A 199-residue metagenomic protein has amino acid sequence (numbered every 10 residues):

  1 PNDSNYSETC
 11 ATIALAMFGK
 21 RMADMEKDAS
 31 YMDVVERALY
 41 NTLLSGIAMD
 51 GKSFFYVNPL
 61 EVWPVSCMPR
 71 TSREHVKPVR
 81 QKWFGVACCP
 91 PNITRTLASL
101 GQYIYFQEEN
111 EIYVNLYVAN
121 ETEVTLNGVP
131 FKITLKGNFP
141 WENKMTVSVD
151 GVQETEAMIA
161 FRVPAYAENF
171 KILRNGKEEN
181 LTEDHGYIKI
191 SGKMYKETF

Functional and structural regions predicted by a protein language model:
P1-V163, K171, E183: Aromatic (Trp/Tyr) and acidic
M158-A160, K189-F199: C-terminal beta-strand-rich structural cap/linker in extracellular carbohydrate-active enzymes
A167-G192: Solvent-exposed beta-strand/loop surfaces of large extracellular or lumenal domains
